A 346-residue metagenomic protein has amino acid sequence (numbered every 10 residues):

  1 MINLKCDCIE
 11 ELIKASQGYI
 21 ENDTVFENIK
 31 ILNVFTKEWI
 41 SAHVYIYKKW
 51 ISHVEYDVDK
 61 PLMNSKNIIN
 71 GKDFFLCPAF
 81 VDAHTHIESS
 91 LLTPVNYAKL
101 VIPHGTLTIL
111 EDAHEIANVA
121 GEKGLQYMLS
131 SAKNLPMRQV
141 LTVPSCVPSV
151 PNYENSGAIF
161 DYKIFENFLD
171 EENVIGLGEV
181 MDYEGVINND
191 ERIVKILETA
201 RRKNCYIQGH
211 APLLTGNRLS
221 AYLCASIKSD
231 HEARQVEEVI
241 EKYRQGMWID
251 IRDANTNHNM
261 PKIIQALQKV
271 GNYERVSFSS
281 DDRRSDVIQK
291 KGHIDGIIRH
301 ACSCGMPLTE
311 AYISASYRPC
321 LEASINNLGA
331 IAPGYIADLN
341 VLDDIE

Functional and structural regions predicted by a protein language model:
M1-M63: N-terminal metal-binding scaffold of metallo-dependent hydrolase/deaminase domains
I2-S16, I20-E21, A98-Y206: Divalent-metal coordination cores built from histidine and acidic residues
Y19-N28, P61-E111: Replace "His-x-His-based motif
A79-I87, I109-E111, Q139-V143, G176-E179 (+4 more regions): Hydrophobic faces of well-ordered beta-strands that scaffold small-molecule active sites in alpha/beta enzyme cores
T93, E122, N189, G216-L223 (+3 more regions): Histidine/acidic-residue-rich catalytic or RNA/ligand-binding cores of hydrolases and nuclease-related proteins
T106, N173-V174, A221-S229, Y243-D250 (+1 more regions): Glycine-enriched alpha-helix->loop->beta-strand junction motifs that scaffold or abut catalytic
E179-E237, D253: Divalent metal-binding pocket/active-site signature
A266-D343: His/Asp/Glu-enriched, well-ordered alpha-helical/loop segment that forms or immediately abuts the divalent-metal
